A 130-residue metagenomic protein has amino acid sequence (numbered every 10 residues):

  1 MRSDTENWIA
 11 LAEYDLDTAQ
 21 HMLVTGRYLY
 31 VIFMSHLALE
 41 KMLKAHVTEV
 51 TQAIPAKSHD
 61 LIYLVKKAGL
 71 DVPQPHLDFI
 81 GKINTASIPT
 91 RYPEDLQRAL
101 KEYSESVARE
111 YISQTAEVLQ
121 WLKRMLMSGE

Functional and structural regions predicted by a protein language model:
M1-E130: Terminal alpha-helical segments
